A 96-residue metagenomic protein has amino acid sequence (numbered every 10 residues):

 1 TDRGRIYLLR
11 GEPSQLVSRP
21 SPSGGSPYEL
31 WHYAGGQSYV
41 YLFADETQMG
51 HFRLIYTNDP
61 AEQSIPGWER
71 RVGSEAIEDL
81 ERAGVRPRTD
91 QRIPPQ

Functional and structural regions predicted by a protein language model:
T1-Q96: Residues within mature, well-folded domains
